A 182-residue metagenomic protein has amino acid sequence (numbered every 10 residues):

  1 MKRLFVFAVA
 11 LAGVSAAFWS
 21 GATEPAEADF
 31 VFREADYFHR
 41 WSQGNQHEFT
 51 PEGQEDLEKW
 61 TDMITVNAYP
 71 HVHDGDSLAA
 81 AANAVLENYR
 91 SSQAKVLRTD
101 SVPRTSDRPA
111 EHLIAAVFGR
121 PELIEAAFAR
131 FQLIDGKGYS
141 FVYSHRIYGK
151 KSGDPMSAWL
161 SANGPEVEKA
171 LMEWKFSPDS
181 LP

Functional and structural regions predicted by a protein language model:
M1-A8: Bacterial N-terminal signal peptides that target proteins for export
A8-A16: Bacterial N-terminal signal peptides
T23-R40: Short N-terminal segments immediately surrounding and downstream of signal-peptide cleavage
A35-H73: Secretory pathway targeting signatures of secreted, lumenal, and periplasmic proteins
W41, Y89-Q93, L171, K175-P178: Sec/Tat-exported extracytoplasmic proteins
H47-P51, D107-V117: Ser/Thr-rich, low-complexity intrinsically disordered terminal regions
T65-T105: Mid-chain, structured segments of secreted extracytoplasmic proteins
E111-P182: Short, well-structured beta-strand
